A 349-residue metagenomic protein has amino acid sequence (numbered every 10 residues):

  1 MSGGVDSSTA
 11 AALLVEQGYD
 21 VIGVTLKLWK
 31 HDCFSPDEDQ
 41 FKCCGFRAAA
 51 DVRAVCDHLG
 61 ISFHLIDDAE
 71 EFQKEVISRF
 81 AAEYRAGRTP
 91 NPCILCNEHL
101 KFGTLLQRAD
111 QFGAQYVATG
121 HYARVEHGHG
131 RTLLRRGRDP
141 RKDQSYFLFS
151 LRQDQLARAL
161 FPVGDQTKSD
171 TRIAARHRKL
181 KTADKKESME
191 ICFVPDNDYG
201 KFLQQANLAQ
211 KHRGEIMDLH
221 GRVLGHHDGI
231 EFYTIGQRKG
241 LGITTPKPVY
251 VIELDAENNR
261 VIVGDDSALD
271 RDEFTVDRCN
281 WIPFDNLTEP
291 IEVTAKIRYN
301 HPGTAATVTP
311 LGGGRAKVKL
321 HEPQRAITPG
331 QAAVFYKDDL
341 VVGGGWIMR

Functional and structural regions predicted by a protein language model:
M1-F149, L160, S169-D170, R176: ATP-dependent adenylation/nucleotidyltransferase module used to activate substrates
A118-R124, G130-R349: AMP-forming adenylation/ATP pyrophosphatase catalytic core
